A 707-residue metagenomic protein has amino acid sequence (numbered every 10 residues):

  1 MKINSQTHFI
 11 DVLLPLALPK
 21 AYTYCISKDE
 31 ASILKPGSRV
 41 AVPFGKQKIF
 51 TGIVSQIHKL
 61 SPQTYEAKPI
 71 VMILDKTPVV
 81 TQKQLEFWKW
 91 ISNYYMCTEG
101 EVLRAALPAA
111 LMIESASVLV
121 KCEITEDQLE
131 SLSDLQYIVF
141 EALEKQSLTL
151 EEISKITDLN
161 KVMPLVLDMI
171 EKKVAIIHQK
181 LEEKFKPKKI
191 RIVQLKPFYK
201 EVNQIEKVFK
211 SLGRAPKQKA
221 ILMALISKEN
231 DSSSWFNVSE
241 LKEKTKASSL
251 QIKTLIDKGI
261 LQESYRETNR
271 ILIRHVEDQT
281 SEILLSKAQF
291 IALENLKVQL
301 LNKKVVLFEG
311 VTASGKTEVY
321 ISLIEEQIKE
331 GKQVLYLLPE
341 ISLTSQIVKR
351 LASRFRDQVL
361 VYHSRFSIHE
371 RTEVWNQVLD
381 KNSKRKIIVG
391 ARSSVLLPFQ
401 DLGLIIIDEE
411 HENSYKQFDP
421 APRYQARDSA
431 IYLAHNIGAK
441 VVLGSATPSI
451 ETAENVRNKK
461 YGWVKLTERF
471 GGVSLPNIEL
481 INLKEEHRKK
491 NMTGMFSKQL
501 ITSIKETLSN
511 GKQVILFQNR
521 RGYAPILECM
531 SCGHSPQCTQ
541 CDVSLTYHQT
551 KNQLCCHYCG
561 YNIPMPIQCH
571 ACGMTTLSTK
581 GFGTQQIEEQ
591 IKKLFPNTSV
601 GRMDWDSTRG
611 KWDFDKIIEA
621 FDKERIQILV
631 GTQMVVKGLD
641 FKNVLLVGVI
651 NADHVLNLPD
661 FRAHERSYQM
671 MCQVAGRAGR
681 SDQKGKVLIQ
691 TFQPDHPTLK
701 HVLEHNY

Functional and structural regions predicted by a protein language model:
M1-S445, R457-V473: Accessory, non-ATPase domains that flank or precede helicase/AAA+ motor cores in DNA-metabolism machines
T280-S286, F290, L301-Y707: Inter-lobe coupling/hinge segments of SF2-like helicase ATPases
